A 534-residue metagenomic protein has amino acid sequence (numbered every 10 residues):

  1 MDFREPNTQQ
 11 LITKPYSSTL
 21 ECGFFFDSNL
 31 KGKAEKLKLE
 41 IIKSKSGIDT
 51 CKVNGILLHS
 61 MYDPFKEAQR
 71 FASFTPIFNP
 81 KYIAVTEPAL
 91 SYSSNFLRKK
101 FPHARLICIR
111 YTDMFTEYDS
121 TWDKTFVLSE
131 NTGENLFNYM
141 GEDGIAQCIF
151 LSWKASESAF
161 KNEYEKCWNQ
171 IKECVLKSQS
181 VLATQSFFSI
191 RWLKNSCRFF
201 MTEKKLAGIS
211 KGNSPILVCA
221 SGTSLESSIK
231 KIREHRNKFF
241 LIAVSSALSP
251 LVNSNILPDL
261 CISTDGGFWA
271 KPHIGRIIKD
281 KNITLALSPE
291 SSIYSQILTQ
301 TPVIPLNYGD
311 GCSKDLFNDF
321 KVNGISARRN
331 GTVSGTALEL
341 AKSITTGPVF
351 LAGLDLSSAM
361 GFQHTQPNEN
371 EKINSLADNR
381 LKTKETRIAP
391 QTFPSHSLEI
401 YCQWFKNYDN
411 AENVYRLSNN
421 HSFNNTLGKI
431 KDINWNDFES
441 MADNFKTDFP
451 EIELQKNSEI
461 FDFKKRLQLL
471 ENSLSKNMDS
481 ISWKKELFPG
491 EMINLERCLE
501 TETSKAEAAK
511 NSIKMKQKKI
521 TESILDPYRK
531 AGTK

Functional and structural regions predicted by a protein language model:
M1-F240, S249-N253, L257, F268-N282 (+4 more regions): N-terminal donor/sugar-recognition subdomains of glycan-related enzymes, prototypically the membrane-proximal stem
T86-E87, C219-A220, A286-S288, A352-D355: Short beta-strand segments
I107, L248, N255-D265, I344-T365: Glycine-rich phosphate/pyrophosphate-binding loops and their adjacent beta-strand/loop elements at enzyme active sites
I109-Y111, E130, V244, T264 (+4 more regions): Generic beta-sheet signal
L241-A247, L285, A337: Extended, hydrophobic alpha-helical segments in both membrane/secreted and soluble proteins
I293-L356: Active-site/ligand-binding-proximal alpha/beta "capping" segment
D315-F320, L376-Q391: Surface-exposed acidic, glycine/proline-enriched linker/cap segments that occur as 15-30-residue helix-coil
D355-T383: Aromatic/acidic polysaccharide-binding cleft in carbohydrate-active enzymes
